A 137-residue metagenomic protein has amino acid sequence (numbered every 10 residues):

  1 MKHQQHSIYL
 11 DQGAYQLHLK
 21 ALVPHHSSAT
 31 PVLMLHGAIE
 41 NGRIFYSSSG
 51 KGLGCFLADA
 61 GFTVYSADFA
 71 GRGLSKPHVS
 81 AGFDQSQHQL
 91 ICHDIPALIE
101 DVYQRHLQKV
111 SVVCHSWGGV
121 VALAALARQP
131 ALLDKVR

Functional and structural regions predicted by a protein language model:
M1-H25: N-terminal cap/lid segment of alpha/beta-hydrolase-fold proteins
P24-F69, G73, H78: Short, surface-exposed "cap/lid" segments of acyl-processing enzymes
H25-S27, V102-Q108: Glycine-rich phosphate-binding loop signature in dinucleotide/nucleotide-binding domains
V64, K109-V110: Hydrophobic anchor at the start of a short beta-strand that flanks the dinucleotide cofactor-binding loop
D84-Y103: Alpha/beta-hydrolase active-site loop
V113-G118, A122: Gly/Ala-rich beta-loop-alpha elbow adjacent to hydrolase catalytic centers
A124-R128: Active-site signature of alpha/beta-hydrolase-fold catalytic machinery across serine- and Asp/Cys-nucleophile hydrolases
L132-R137: A conserved short beta-strand
